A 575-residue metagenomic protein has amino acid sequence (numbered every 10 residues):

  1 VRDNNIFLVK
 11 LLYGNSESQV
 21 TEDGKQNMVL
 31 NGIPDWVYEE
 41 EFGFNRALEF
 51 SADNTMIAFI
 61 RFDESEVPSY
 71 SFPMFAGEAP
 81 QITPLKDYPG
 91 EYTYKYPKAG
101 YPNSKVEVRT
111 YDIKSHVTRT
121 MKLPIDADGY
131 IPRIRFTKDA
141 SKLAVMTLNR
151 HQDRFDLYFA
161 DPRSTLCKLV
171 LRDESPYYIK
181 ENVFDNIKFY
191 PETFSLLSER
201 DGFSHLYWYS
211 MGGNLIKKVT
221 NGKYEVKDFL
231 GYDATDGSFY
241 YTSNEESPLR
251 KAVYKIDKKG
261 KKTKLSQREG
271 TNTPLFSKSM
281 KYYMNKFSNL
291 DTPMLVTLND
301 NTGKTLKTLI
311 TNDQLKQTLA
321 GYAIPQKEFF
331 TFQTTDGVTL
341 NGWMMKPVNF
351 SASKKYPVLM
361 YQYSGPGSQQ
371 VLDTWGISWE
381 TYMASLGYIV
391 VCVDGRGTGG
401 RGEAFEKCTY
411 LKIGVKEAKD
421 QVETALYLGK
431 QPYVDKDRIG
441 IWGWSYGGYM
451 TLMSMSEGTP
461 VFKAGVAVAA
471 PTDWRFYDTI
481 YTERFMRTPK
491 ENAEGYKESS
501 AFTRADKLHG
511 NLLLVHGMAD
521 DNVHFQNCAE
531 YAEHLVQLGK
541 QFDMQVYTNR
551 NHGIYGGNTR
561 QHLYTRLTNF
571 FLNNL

Functional and structural regions predicted by a protein language model:
V1-N27, D126-R133: A conserved hydrophobic secondary-structure block that centers on an alpha-helix together with its immediately flanking
V1-N5, V9-L11, R46-E49, A58-E64 (+11 more regions): Beta-strand C-termini and the immediately following turn/loop, strongest in propeller blades
L11-G14, D112-H116, D161-T165, S210-N214 (+2 more regions): Short loop/turn segments that connect beta-strands within beta-propeller blades
S16-K25, V29, R119-K122, C167-R172 (+3 more regions): Beta-propeller fold detector
V20-L48, M56-T120, K304-Q317, Q370-W379: Predominantly five- to eight-bladed beta-propeller fold
N27-G43, D126-I131, S175-F184, K223-F229 (+2 more regions): Short glycine-/Asp-/Thr-/Trp-enriched loop segments that recur within the blades of beta-propeller repeat domains
A140, N272-L575: Serine-hydrolase catalytic core recognition
